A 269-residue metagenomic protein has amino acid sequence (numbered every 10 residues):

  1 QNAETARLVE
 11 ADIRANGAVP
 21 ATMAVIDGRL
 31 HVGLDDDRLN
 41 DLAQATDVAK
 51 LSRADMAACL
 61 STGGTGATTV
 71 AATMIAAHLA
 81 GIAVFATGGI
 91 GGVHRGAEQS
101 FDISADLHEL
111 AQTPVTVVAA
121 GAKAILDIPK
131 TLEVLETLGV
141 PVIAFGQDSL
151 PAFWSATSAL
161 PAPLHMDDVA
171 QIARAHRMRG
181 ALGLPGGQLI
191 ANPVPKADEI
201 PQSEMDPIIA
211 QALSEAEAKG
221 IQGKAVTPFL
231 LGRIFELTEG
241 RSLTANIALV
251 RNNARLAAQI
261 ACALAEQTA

Functional and structural regions predicted by a protein language model:
Q1-L60, A181-A197, Q202: Glycine-rich nucleotide/cofactor/substrate-binding loop typically near the N-terminus or early in the first domain
Q1-L8, R38-A43, G92-A111, V134: A glycine- and small-aliphatic-rich helix-loop capping segment at beta-alpha/alpha-beta transitions that lines
R14-A15, I75-L79, V84-A86, D102 (+4 more regions): Solvent-exposed alpha-helices and their adjacent loops that cap or buttress functional pockets in soluble metabolic
P20-V25, G66, V84-G89, R95 (+4 more regions): General beta-strand structural signal in soluble alpha/beta enzymes
T69, E98-A111, V115-E136, A170-R174: Active-site glycine-rich loop that binds ribose-phosphate moieties when present
D127-S158, A173-R174: Glycine-rich, Lys/Arg-enriched anion-binding loops that position phosphate/diphosphate groups for phosphoryl
S155-A181: Anionic-ligand binding region
L184-N252: A C-terminal functional module that forms or caps the active site or interfaces directly with catalytic machinery
